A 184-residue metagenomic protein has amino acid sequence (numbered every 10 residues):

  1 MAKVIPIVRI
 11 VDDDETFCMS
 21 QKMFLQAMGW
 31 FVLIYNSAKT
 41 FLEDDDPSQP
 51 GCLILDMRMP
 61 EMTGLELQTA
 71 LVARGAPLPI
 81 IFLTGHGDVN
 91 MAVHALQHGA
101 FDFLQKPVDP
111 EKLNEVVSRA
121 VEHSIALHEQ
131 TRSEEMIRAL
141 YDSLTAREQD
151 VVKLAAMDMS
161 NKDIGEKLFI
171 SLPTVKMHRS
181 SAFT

Functional and structural regions predicted by a protein language model:
R9, S48-I54: Active-site beta3 strand of CheY-like receiver
N36-S37, T63-L67: Acidic catalytic/metal-coordinating carboxylates
E43, L65-P77, H94: Short amphipathic alpha-helix used as the core "switch/output" element in two-component signaling
D56, T84: Active-site residues of response regulator receiver
M59: Receiver (REC) domain active-site loop signature in two-component systems and cognate sites in sensor histidine kinases
D88-N90, L104-V117, K167: C-terminal output helix
S160-T184: Recognition helix of helix-turn-helix DNA-binding domains
